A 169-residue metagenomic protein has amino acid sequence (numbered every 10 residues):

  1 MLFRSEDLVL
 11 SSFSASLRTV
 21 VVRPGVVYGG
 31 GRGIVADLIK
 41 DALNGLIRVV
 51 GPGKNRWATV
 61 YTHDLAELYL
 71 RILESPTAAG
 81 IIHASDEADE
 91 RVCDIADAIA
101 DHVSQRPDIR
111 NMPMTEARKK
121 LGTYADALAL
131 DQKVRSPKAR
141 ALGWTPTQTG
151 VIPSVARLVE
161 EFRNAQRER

Functional and structural regions predicted by a protein language model:
M1-L2: Conserved small/polar residues in nucleotide/adenosyl-binding loops
E6-G30: Conserved beta-loop-beta element that borders a ligand/cofactor-binding pocket
R32-I39, V50-L73, G80: Substrate-positioning beta->alpha
L38-V50, Q105-I109: A short C-terminal helix-loop "cap" of Rossmann-like NAD(P)-dependent dehydrogenase/epimerase domains
L65, Y69, A84, I95 (+2 more regions): Non-catalytic, hydrophobic alpha-helical segments
L68-Y124, R163-R169: Mid/C-terminal beta-alpha module of Rossmann-like enzyme folds, strongest in SDR-family dehydrogenases/epimerases
A117-T145: Conserved C-terminal active-site "lid" loop/helix of NAD(P)H-dependent oxidoreductases that clamps the redox cofactor
T149-R169: Amphipathic terminal alpha-helices
